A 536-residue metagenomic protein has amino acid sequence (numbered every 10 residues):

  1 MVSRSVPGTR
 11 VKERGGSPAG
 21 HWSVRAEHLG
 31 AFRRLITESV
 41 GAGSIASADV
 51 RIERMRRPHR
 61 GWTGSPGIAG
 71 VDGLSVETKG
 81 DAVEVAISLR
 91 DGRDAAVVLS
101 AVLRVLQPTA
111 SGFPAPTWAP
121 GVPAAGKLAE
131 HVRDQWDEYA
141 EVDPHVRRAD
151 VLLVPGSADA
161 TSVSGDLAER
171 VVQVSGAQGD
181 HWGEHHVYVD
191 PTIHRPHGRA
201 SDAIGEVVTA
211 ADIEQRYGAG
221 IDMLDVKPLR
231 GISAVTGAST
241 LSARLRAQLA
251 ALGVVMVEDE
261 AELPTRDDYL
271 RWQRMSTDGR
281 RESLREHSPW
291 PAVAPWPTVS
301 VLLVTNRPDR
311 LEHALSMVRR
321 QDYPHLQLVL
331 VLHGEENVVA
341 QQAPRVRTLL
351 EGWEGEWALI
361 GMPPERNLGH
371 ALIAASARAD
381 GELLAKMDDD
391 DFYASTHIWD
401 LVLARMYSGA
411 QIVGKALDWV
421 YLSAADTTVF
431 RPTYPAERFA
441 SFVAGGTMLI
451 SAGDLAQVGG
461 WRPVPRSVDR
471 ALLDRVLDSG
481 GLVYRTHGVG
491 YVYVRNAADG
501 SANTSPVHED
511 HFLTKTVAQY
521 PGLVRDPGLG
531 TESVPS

Functional and structural regions predicted by a protein language model:
T9, H21, G198-L224, G231-A243 (+2 more regions): N-proximal low-complexity "stem/linker" segments adjacent to membrane-targeting elements
E214-G218, D222-D225, V413, W419-V420 (+1 more regions): A recurrent flexible, glycine/aromatic-enriched loop bordering the glycosyltransferase active site that acts as
L252, S316-H325: Short, acidic, metal-binding catalytic loop of nucleotide-sugar glycosyltransferases
E258-A261, A416, V483-Y491: Catalytic beta-strand/loop signature of glycosyltransferases that borders the donor
M362-A379: Glycine-rich, basic loop-to-helix element that forms the pyrophosphate-binding segment of sugar-nucleotide handling
L384: Short aromatic/hydrophobic "clamp" motif used to bind/position activated sugar donors
T396-T427: Conserved donor NDP-sugar-binding/catalytic core segment of glycosyltransferases
R466-D474, S479-G481: Acidic donor-binding loop at a coil-to-helix junction in glycosyltransferase catalytic cores that engages
